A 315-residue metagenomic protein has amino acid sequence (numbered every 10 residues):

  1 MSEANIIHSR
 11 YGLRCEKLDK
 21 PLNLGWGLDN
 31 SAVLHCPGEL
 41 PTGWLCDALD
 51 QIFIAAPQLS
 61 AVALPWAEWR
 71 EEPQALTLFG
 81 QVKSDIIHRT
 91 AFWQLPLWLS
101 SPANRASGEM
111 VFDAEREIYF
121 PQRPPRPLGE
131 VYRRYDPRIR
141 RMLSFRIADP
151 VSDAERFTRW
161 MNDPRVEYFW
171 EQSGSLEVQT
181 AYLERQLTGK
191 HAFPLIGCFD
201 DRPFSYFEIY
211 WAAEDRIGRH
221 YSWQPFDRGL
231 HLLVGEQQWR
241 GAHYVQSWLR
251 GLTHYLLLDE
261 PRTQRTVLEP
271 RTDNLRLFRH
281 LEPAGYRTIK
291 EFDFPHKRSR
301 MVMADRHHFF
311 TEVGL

Functional and structural regions predicted by a protein language model:
M1-R10, G174-P194: Active-site rim helix/loop that mediates acceptor-substrate recognition in acyltransferases
M1-Y11, G108-V151: Conserved N-terminal entry element of GNAT/NAT acetyltransferase domains
P21-G25, I196, R202-A212: Conserved beta-strand in the GNAT
V33-G43, L230-V245: A short, internal acetyl-CoA/4′-phosphopantetheine-binding micro-motif in the GNAT/acyltransferase core
T42-I52, G241-L257, R279: Conserved acetyl-CoA-binding loop-helix of GNAT-fold acetyltransferases
I52-E68, L258-P270: Conserved GNAT acetyl-CoA-binding A-motif
L64-E72, V267-F278, F292-H296: Conserved beta-strand-loop-alpha-helix junction that forms the acyl-donor binding cleft
R141-S173: Short amphipathic alpha-helix that is part of the acyltransferase structural core
